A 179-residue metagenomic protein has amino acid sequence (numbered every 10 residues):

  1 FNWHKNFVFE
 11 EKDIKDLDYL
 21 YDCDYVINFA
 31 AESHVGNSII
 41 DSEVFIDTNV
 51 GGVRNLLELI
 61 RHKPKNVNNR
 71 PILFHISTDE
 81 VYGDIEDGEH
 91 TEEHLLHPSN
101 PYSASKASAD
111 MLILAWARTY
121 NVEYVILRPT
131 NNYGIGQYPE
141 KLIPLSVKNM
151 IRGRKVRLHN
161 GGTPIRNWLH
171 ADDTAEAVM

Functional and structural regions predicted by a protein language model:
F1-N132: N-terminal Rossmann-like NAD(P)+-binding domain of SDR-like oxidoreductases, especially those catalyzing
D87-E89, M111-M179: NAD(P)-dependent short-chain dehydrogenase/reductase
